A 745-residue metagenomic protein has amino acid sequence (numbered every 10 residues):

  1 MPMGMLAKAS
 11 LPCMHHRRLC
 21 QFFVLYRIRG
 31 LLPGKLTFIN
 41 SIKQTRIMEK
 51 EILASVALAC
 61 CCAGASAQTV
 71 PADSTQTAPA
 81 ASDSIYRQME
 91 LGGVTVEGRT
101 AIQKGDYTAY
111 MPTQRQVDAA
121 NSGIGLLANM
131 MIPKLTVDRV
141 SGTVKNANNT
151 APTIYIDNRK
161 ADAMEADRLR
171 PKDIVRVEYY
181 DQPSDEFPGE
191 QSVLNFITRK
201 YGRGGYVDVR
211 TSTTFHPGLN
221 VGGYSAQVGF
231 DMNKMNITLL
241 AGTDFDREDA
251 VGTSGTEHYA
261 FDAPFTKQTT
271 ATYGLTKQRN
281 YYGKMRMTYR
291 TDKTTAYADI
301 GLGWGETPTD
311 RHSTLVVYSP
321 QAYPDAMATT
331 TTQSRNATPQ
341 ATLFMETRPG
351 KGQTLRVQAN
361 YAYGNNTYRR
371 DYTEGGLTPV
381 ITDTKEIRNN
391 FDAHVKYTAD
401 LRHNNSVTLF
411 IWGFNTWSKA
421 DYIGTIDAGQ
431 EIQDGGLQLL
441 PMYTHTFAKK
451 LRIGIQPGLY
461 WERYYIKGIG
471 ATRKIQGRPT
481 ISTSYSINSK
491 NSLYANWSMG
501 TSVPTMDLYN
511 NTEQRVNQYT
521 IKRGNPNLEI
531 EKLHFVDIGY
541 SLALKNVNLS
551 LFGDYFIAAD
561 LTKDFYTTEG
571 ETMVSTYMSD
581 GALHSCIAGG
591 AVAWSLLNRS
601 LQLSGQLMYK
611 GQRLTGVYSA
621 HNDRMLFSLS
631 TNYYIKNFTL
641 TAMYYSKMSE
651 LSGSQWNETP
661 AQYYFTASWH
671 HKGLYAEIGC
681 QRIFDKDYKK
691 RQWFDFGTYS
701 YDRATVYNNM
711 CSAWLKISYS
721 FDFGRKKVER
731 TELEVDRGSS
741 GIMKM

Functional and structural regions predicted by a protein language model:
T69-Q116, R139-S141, I197: Short, acidic, small-residue-rich periplasmic hinge/interaction motif at the N-terminus of Gram-negative outer-membrane
G93, G123-A128, G142-V144, M164 (+3 more regions): N-terminal periplasmic accessory domains that precede and gate Gram-negative outer-membrane beta-barrel machines
I124-R159: Extracytoplasmic beta-strand/coil segments of soluble accessory domains associated with Gram-negative outer-membrane
D157-S184: Short acidic/polar hinge/loop motifs at secondary-structure boundaries that mediate gating or recognition
T211-P217, M232, T243-R247, T291 (+17 more regions): Transmembrane beta-strands of outer-membrane beta-barrel pores
L219-R247, A263-R311, Q333-G350, L629: Transmembrane beta-barrel wall of Gram-negative outer-membrane proteins
N280-E306, T329-G470, K474-K490, Y494 (+2 more regions): Face-selective signature of the C-terminal outer-membrane beta-barrel domain
N491, T501-S550, I557, S575-I587 (+1 more regions): Outer-membrane beta-barrel signature, preferentially recognizing the C-terminal barrel domain of Gram-negative
